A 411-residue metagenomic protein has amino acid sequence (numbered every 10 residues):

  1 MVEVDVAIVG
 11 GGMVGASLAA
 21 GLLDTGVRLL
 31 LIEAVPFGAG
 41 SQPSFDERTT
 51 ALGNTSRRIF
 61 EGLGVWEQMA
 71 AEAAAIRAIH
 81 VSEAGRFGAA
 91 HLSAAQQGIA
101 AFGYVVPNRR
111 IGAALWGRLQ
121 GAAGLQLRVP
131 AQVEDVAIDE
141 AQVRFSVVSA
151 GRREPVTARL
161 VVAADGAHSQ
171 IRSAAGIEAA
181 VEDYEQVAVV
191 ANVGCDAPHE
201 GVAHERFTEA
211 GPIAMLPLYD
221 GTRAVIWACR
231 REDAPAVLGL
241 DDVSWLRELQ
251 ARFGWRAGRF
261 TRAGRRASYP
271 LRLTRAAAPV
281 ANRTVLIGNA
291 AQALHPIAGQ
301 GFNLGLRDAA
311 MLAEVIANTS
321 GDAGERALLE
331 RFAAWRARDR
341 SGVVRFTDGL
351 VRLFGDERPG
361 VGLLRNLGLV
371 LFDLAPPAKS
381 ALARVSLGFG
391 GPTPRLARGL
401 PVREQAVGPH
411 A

Functional and structural regions predicted by a protein language model:
V2, E61, E72-A174, E182-V187 (+2 more regions): Conserved N-terminal helical subregion
D5-L31: N-terminal Rossmann-like FAD-binding beta1-loop-alpha1 element of flavoenzymes
L23-F45: Glycine-rich FAD pyrophosphate-binding loop
S44-A84: N-terminal FAD cofactor-binding segment of flavoenzymes
F60, Q142, A150-P155, L160-R266 (+1 more regions): Conserved FAD-binding catalytic core of PHBH/FMO-like flavoproteins
P235-R326: FAD/FMN-dependent oxidoreductases across multiple families
E314-A411: C-terminal helical "tail/cap" subdomain of flavin- and related membrane-associated enzymes
